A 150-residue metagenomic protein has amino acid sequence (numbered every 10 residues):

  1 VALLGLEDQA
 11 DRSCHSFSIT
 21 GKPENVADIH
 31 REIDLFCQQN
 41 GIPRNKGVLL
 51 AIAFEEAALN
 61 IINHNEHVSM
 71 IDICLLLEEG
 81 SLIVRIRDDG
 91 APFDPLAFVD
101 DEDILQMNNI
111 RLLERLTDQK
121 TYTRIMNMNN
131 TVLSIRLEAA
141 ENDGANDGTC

Functional and structural regions predicted by a protein language model:
V1-C14: Cytosolic regulatory/linker segments at or just downstream of nucleotide-handling modules in signal-transduction
C14-R44: Helix-loop-beta hinge of the Bergerat
R44-M70: Conserved ATP-binding N-box helix of the HATPase_c
M70-G80, R87: Short beta-strand/loop element within the Bergerat-fold HATPase_c
I83-I110: Glycine-rich/acidic phosphate-handling loop/turn and adjacent ATP-lid/helix of nucleotide-binding kinase/ATPase domains
P92, M126-L133, E138-A140: Glycine-rich nucleotide-binding loop
N109-L113, D118: Short alpha-helical Gxxx[C/S/T] motif in the catalytic ATP-binding
D118-N127: Glycine-rich ATP-binding loops of the HATPase_c
